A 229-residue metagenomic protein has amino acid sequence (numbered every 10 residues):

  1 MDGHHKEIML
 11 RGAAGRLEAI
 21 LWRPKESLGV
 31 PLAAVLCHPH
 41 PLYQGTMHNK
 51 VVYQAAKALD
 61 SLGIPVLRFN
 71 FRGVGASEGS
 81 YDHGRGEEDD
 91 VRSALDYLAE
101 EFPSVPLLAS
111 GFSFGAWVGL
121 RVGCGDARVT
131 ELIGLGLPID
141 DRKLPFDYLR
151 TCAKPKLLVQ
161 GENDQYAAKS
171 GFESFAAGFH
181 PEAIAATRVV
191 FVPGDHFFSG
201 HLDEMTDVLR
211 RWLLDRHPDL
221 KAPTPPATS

Functional and structural regions predicted by a protein language model:
M1-G29: N-terminal cap/lid segment of alpha/beta-hydrolase-fold proteins
E26-N70: Short, surface-exposed "cap/lid" segments of acyl-processing enzymes
V51, Y81-E101: Alpha/beta-hydrolase active-site loop
G79, G194-T206: Catalytic histidine-centered segment of alpha/beta-hydrolase-like enzymes
G111-G119: Gly/Ala-rich beta-loop-alpha elbow adjacent to hydrolase catalytic centers
C152-A153, L158-Q160, D164: Short beta-strand/loop motif that positions the catalytic acidic residue of the alpha/beta-hydrolase fold
E162-A167, F197: Acidic catalytic loop of the alpha/beta-hydrolase fold
G178-F197: Catalytic histidine neighborhood in serine/cysteine hydrolases with alpha/beta-hydrolase-type architecture
